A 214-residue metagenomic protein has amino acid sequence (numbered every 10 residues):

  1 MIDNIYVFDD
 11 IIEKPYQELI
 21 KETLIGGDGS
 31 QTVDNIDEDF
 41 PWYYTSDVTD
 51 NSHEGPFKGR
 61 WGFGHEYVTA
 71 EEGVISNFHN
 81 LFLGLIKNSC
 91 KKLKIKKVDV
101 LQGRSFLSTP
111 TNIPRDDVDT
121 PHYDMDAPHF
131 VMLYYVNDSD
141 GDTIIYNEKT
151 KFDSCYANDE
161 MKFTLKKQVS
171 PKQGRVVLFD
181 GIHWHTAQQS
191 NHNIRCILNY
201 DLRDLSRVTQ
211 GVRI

Functional and structural regions predicted by a protein language model:
M1-K97: Non-heme Fe(II)/2-oxoglutarate
H79, L83, K87-I214: Catalytic core of non-heme Fe(II) oxygenases with the double-stranded beta-helix
